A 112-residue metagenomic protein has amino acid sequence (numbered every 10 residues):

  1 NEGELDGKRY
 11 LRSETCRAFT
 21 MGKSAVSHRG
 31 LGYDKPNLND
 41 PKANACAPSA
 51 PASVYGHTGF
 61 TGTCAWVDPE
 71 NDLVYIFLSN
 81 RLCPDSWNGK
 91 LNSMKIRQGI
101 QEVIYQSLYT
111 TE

Functional and structural regions predicted by a protein language model:
N1-E112: Catalytic loop of the DD-peptidase/beta-lactamase superfamily, centered on the K-T-G motif and neighboring
